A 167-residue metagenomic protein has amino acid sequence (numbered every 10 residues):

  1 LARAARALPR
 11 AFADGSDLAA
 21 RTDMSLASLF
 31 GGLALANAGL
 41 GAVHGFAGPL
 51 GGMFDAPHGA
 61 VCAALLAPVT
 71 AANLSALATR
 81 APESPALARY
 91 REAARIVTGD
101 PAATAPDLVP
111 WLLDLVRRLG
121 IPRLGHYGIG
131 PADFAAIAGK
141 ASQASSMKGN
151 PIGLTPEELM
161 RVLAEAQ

Functional and structural regions predicted by a protein language model:
L1-A38, P151: Carboxylate- and glycine-rich phosphate/diphosphate-binding segment that chelates Mg2+/Mn2+
L1-P9, S25-L29, V43, A47 (+6 more regions): Predominant activation on well-ordered alpha-helical scaffold segments within soluble catalytic domains
P9, L33-A36, L40, A71 (+3 more regions): Charged/polar positions within long, soluble alpha-helices
D17, A34-L40, A102, I121 (+2 more regions): Intrinsically disordered or highly flexible coil/loop and linker segments, enriched in small and charged/polar residues
L18-T22, G41, A60, A132: Short, solvent-exposed positions on alpha-helices
L29-C62, A144-G149: Glycine-rich phosphate/pyrophosphate-binding beta-alpha loops
M53-A56, A60-D133: Gly/Pro-rich interdomain helix-loop hinge
G130-Q167: Short, amphipathic C-terminal "tail helix"
